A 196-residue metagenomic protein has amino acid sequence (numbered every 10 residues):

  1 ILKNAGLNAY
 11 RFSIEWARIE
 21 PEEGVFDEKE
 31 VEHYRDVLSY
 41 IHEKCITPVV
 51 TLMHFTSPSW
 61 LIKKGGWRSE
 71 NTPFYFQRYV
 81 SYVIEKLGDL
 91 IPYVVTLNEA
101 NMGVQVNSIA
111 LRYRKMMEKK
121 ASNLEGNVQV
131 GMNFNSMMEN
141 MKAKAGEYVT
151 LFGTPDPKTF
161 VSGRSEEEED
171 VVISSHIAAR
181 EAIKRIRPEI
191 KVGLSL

Functional and structural regions predicted by a protein language model:
I1-E15: Catalytic domains of carbohydrate-active enzymes, especially glycoside hydrolases
K3, E20-P21, E30: Internal amphipathic alpha-helical repeat/solenoid segments
R11, F26-K29, H33: Generic, well-ordered alpha-helical segments
I14-F26: Glycine-rich, proline-tolerant flexible connector loops at the mouths of alpha/beta enzymes
E32-L196: Active-site region of glycoside hydrolase catalytic domains
